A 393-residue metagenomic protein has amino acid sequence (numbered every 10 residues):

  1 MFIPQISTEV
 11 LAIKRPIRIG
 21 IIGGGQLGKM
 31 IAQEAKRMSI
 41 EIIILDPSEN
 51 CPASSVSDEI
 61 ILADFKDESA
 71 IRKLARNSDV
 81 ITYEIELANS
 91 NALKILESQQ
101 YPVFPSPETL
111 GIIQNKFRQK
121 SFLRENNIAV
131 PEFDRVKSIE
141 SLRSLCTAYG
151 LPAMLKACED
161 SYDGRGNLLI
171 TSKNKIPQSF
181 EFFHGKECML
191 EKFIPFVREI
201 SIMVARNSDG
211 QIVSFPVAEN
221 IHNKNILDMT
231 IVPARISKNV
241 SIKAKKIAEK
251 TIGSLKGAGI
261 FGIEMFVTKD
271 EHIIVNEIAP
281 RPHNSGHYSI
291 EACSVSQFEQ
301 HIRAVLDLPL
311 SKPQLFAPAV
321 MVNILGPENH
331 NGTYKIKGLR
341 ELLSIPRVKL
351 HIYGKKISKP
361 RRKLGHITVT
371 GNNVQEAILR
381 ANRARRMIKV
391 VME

Functional and structural regions predicted by a protein language model:
M1-Q114, R118, E125, E140: ATP-binding N-terminal substructure of ATP-dependent carboxylate-amine bond-forming enzymes
S7, R15, R303-E393: Peripheral (often C-terminal) accessory segments that flank ATP-dependent C-N-forming ligase machineries
I17, P131, R165, R198-I200 (+6 more regions): Change "...and in nucleic-acid phosphodiester-cleaving endonucleases..." to "...and in nucleic-acid processing enzymes
P107-L168, K173: A conserved helix-loop-beta module that forms one wall/lid of the active-site cleft in ATP-utilizing catalytic domains
G166-D270: Internal nucleotide-binding/catalytic subdomain
K192, H287-I290, I367-T370: Short, well-ordered beta-strand elements within core beta-sheets of diverse protein domains
K243-I263, K269, A279-N331: Active-site "cap" helix and flanking loop/linker of ATP-utilizing ligase/carboxylase catalytic domains
